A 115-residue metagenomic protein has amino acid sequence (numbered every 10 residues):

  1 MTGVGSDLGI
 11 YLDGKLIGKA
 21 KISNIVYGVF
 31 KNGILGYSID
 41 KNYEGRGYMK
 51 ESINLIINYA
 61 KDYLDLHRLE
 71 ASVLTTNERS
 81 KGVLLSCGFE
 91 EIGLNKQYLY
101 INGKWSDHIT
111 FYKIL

Functional and structural regions predicted by a protein language model:
M1-V4: Active-site rim helix/loop that mediates acceptor-substrate recognition in acyltransferases
D7-L115: Acyl-donor (CoA/ACP) binding surface of acyl/acetyltransferases
